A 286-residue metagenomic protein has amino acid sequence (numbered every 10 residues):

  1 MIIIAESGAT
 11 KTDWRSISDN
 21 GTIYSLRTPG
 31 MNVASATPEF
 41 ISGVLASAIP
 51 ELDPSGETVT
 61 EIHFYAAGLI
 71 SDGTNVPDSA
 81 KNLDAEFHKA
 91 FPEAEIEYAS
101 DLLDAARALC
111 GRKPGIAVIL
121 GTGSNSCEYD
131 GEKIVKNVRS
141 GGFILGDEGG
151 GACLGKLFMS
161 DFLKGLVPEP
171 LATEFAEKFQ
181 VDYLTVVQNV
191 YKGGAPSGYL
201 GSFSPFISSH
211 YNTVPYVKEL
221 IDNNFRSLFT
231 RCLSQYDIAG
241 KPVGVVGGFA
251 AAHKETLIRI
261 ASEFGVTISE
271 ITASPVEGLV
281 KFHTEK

Functional and structural regions predicted by a protein language model:
M1-E61, L109-I116, L157-K286: ATP-binding/phosphotransfer module of carbohydrate and carboxylate kinases, centering on a glycine-rich
A5, E95-S100, V118-L120, K136-N137: General beta-strand structural signal in soluble alpha/beta enzymes
T10, A67-I70, T122-N125: Short glycine-rich anion-binding loops that position phosphate/pyrophosphate groups of nucleotides and phosphorylated
P29, V33, P50-Y98, L109-C110 (+1 more regions): Short beta-strand-loop/turn "lid" adjacent to the catalytic site in phosphate-handling enzymes
V33, G68, S140-E148, V266-E270: A short glycine/serine-rich beta->alpha loop
F87-K89, I134-G142, I260-T267: Glycine/charged-rich beta-loop-alpha catalytic/anionic-binding loops adjacent to active sites
S100-A105, P275-V276: Short acidic loop-to-helix transition motifs that present clustered carboxylates
K113-L163: Glycine-rich phosphate-binding loop of actin/hexokinase-like ATP-binding domains
